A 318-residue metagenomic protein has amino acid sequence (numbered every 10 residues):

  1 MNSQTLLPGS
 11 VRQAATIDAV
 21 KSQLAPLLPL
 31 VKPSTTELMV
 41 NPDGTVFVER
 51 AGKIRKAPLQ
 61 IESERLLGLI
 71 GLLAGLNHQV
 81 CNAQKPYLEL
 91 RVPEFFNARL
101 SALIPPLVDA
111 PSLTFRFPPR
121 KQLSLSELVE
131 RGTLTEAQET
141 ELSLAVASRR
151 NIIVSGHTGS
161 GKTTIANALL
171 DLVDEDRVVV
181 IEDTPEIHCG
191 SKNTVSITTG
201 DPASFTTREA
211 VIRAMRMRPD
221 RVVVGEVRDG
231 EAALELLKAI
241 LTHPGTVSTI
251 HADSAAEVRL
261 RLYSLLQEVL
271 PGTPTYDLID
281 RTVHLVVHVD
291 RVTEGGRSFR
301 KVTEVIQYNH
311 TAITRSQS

Functional and structural regions predicted by a protein language model:
M1-K56: N-terminal anchoring/assembly modules that precede and organize ATP-driven motor systems
L38, A102, H243, V283: Residue-level signature of catalytic and energy-coupling elements of molecular machines, predominantly ATP/GTP-dependent
E49, I54-S148: P-loop NTP-binding catalytic core
I152, A168-D280, H288-V292: Switch/coupling sub-region of P-loop NTPases
G156: The Walker A (P-loop) glycine that initiates the GxxxxGKT/S ATP-binding motif of P-loop NTPases
G159: Walker A (P-loop) phosphate-binding loop of P-loop NTPases
K162: Conserved lysine of the Walker
D280-S318: Conserved P-loop NTPase
